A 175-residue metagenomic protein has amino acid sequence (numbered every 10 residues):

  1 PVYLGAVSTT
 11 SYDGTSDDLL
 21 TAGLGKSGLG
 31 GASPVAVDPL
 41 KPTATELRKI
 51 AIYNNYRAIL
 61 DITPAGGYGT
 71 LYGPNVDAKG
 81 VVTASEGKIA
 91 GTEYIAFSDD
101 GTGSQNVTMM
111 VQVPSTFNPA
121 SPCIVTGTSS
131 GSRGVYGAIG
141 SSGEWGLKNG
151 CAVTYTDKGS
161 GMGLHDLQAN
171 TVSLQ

Functional and structural regions predicted by a protein language model:
P1-C123, G127, S132-R133, I139-G143 (+1 more regions): Catalytic-loop region of hydrolases
Y136-G140, H165-Q168: A short acidic (Asp/Glu
Y155-Q175: Surface-exposed loop and adjacent secondary-structure segments within mature catalytic domains
